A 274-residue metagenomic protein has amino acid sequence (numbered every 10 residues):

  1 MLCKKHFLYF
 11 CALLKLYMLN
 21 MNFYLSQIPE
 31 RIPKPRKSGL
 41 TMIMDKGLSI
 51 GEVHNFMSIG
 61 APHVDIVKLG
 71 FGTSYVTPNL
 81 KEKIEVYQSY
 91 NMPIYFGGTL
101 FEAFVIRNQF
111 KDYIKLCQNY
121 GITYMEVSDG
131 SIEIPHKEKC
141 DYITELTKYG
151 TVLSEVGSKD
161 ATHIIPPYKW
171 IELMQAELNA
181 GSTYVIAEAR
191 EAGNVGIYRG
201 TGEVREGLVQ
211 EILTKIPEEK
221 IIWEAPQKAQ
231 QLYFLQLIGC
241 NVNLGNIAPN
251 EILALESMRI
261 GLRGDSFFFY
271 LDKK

Functional and structural regions predicted by a protein language model:
L19-V86: Conserved N-terminal beta1-alpha1 strand-loop-helix module at the mouth
F23-Q27, Q210-K274: C-terminal alpha-helical cap/extension of soluble enzyme domains
S38-M44, D65-L69, I94-G98, M125-V127 (+4 more regions): Hydrophobic faces of well-ordered beta-strands that scaffold small-molecule active sites in alpha/beta enzyme cores
G39-I50, G70-T73, Y95-N108, V156-K169: Active-site mouth loops of central-metabolism enzymes
H54-P62, P78-N91, D112-Y120, D141-Y149 (+2 more regions): Acidic (Asp/Glu)-rich catalytic clusters
S74-V86, F104-K111, S131-G150, I164 (+3 more regions): Active-site-adjacent beta->alpha loops and helix N-cap segments on the catalytic face of soluble alpha/beta enzymes
T123-I197: Conserved anion-binding
